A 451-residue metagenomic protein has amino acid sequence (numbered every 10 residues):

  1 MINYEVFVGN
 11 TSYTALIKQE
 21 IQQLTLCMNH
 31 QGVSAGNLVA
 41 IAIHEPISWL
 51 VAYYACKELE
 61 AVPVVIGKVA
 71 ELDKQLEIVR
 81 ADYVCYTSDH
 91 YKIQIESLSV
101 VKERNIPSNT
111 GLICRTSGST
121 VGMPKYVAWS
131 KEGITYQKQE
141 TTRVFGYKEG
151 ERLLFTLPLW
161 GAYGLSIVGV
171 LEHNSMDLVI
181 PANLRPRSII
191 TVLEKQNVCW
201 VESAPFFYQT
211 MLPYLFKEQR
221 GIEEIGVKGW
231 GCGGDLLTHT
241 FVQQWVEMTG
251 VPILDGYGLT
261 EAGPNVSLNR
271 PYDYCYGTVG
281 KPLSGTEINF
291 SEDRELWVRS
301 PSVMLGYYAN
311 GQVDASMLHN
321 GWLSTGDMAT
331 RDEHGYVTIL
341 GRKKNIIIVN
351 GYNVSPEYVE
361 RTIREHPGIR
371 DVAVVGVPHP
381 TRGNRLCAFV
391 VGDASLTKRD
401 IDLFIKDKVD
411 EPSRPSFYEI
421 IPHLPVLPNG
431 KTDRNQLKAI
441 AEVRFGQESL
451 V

Functional and structural regions predicted by a protein language model:
Y13-L16, G111-Q139, N269: Conserved AMP-binding A3 loop
C27-A70, F155-P158, N353: Conserved AMP-binding/adenylate-forming
D89-G111, K138: Flexible, low-complexity linker/hinge segments
T135-R152, W160-W200, T210, Y214: Conserved AMP-binding/adenylation subdomain of ANL enzymes
V198-S203, L212-Y274, E287: Gly/Ser/Thr-rich phosphate-binding loop
V201, R294, S300, G306 (+1 more regions): AMP-binding/adenylate-forming catalytic core of the ANL superfamily
T278-G285, S291-N320, Y352-V354, L396: Conserved ATP/PPi-binding loop(s) of AMP-dependent carboxylate-activating enzymes
V409-T432: AMP-binding/adenylate-forming catalytic domain of the ANL superfamily
